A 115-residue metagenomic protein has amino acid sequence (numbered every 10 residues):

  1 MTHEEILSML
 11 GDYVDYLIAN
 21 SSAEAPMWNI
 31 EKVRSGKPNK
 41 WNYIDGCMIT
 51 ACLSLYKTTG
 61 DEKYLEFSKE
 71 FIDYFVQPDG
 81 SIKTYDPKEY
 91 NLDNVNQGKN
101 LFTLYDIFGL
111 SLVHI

Functional and structural regions predicted by a protein language model:
M1-V76, S111-L112: Low-complexity, Ser/Thr/Pro/Gly-enriched N-terminal "stalk/linker" regions
E66-F67, F75-V113: Extended ligand-binding groove/face enriched in aromatic
